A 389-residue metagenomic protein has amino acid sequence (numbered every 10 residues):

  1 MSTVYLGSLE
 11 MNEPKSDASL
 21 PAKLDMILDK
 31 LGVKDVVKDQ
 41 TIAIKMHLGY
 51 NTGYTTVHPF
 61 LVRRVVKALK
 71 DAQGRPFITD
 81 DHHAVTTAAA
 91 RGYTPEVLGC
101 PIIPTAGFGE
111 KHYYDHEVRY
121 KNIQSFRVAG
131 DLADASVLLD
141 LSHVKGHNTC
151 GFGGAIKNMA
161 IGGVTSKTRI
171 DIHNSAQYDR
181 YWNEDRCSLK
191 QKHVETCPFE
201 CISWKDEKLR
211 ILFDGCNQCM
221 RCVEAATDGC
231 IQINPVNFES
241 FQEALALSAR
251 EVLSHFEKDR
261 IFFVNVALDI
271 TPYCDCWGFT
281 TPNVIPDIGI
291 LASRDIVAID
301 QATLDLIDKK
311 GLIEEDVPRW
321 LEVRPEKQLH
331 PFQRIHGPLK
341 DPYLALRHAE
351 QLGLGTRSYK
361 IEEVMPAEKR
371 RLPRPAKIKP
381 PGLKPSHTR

Functional and structural regions predicted by a protein language model:
M1-R389: N-terminal and secondary-structure boundary signal
